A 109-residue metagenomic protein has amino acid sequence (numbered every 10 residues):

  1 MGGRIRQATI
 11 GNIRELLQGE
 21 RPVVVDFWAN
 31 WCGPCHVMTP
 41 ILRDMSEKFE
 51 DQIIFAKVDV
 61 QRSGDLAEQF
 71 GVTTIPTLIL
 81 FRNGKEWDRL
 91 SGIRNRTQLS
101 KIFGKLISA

Functional and structural regions predicted by a protein language model:
M1-G3: N-proximal helix/coil linker or "cap" segments that precede and/or mark the start of modular domains
I5-V23, G64: A short beta-strand-turn-helix
E20-P22, T39-V58: Conserved helix-turn-beta segment immediately C-terminal to the redox Cys motif in thioredoxin-like folds
E20-R21, W28-W31, T74: Short pre-active-site segment immediately N-terminal to redox-active cysteine/selenocysteine motifs in thiol-based
F27-R43: Conserved redox-active cysteine motifs that mediate thiol-disulfide chemistry, especially di-cysteine Cys-X(1-2)-Cys
V58-E68: Structural microenvironment flanking redox-active thiols in thiol-disulfide oxidoreductases
T74, L80-A109: Non-catalytic, surface beta->alpha helical segment in thiol-disulfide oxidoreductase systems
